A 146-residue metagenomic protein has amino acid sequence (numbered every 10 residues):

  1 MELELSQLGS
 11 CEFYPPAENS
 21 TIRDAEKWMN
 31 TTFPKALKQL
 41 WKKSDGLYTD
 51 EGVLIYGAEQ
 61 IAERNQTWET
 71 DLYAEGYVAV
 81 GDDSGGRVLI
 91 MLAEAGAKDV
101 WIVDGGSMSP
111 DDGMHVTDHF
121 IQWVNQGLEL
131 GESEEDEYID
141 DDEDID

Functional and structural regions predicted by a protein language model:
M1-G96, E132, D136: A surface-exposed partner-binding patch
I90-A93, I102, D112-M114: Short conserved micro-motifs at the rims of enzyme active sites and ligand-binding pockets
M91-A93, H119, G127, D142: Compositionally biased, intrinsically disordered low-complexity segments
A95-K98, S109: Short, solvent-exposed loop/turn segments that connect beta-strands within catalytic domains and beta-strand-rich
K98-D104: Intrinsically disordered, low-complexity regulatory segments enriched in Ser/Thr/Pro and charged residues
G106-G131: Compact, glycine/acidic-enriched structural inserts
Y138-D146: Short acidic DE-rich linear segments
